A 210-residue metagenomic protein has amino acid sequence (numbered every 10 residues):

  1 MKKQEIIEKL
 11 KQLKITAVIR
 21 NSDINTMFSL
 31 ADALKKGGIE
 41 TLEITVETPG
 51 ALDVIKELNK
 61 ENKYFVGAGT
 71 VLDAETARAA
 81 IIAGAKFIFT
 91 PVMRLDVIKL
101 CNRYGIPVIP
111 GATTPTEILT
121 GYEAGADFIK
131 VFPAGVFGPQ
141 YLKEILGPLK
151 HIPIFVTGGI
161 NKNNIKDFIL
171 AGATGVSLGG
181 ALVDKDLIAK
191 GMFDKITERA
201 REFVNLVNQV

Functional and structural regions predicted by a protein language model:
M1-A83, R103, H151, K162-N163 (+1 more regions): Conserved N-terminal beta1-alpha1 strand-loop-helix module at the mouth
R20-S22, A68-A74, T90-M93, P110-P115 (+2 more regions): Glycine-rich beta-to-alpha transition loops that act as phosphate-gripper elements at the mouths of alpha/beta enzyme
L30, D73-A83, T116-A124, Y141 (+1 more regions): Catalytic cores of alpha/beta
G38, N62, G84, V92 (+6 more regions): Conserved functional loop/turn residues at catalytic and ligand-binding sites
E43, G67, F89, I109 (+2 more regions): Conserved beta-strand positions in the central sheet of alpha/beta enzyme cores
P91-V97, V131-P139, A173-F193: Glycine-rich phosphate-binding active-site loops on the catalytic face of alpha/beta enzymes
R94-V136: Histidine/lysine/aspartate-rich catalytic loop segments that bind and position anionic ligands
Y141-K143, G147-F155: Shared catalytic-loop signature of beta/alpha-barrel
